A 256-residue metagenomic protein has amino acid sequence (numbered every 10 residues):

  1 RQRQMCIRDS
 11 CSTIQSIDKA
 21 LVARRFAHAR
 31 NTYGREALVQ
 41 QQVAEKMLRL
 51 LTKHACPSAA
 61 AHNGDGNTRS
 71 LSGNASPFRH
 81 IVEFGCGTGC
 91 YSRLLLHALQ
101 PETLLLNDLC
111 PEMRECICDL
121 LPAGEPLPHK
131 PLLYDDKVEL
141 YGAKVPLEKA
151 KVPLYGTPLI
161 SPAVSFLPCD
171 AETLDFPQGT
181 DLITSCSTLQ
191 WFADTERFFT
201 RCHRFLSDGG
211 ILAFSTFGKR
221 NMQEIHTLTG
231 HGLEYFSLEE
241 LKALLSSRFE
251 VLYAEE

Functional and structural regions predicted by a protein language model:
R1-I7: Short, small-residue-biased leader/transition segments that mark boundaries at the very start of proteins
L38-P57: Conserved alpha-helix/loop element of class I SAM-dependent methyltransferases that forms part of the SAM/SAH-binding
H80-D136, G142, G156-L174: Class I SAM-dependent methyltransferase SAM/SAH-binding core
E172-I183: A short acidic, Gly/Pro-enriched loop at the edge of an enzyme's catalytic core that lines a small-molecule cofactor
D181-T195: A short SAM/SAH-binding and catalytic strip from SAM-dependent methyltransferases
E196-I211: A short glycine-rich, Lys/Arg-flanked "PGG" loop and its adjoining helix->strand segment in the class I
I211-E240: Conserved class I S-adenosyl-L-methionine
E234-E256: Substrate-binding/catalytic lobe of Class I Rossmann-like enzymes that use SAM or dcSAM, i.e., the mid-to-C-terminal
